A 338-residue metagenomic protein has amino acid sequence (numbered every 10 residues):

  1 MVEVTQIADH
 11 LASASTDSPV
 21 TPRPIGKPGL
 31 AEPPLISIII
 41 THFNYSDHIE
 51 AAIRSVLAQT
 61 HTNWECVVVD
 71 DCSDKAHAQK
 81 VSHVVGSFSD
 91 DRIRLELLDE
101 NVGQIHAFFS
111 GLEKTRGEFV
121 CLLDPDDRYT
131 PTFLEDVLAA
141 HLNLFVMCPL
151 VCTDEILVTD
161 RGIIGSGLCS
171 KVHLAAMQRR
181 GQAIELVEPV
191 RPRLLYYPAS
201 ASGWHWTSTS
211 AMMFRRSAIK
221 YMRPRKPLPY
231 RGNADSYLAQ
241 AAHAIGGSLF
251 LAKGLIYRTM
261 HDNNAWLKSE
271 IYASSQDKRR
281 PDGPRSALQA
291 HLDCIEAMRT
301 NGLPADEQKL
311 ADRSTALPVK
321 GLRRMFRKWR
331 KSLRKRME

Functional and structural regions predicted by a protein language model:
M1-S55: N-proximal low-complexity "stem/linker" segments adjacent to membrane-targeting elements
N44, V56, D71-S73, V102 (+1 more regions): Conserved short acidic donor-positioning loop in nucleotide-sugar-dependent glycosyltransferases
L57-L97: Acidic donor-binding segment of Leloir-type glycosyltransferases
D90-R92, H106-A107, E135-A218: Flexible acidic/His/Gly-enriched loops in nucleotide-sugar-dependent glycosyltransferase catalytic domains
L98-T115: Glycine-rich, basic loop-to-helix element that forms the pyrophosphate-binding segment of sugar-nucleotide handling
V120: Short aromatic/hydrophobic "clamp" motif used to bind/position activated sugar donors
M177-Y272: Conserved nucleotide-sugar donor-binding catalytic segment
L238, Y257-D262, L267-A305: Catalytic core of nucleotide-sugar-dependent glycosyltransferases
